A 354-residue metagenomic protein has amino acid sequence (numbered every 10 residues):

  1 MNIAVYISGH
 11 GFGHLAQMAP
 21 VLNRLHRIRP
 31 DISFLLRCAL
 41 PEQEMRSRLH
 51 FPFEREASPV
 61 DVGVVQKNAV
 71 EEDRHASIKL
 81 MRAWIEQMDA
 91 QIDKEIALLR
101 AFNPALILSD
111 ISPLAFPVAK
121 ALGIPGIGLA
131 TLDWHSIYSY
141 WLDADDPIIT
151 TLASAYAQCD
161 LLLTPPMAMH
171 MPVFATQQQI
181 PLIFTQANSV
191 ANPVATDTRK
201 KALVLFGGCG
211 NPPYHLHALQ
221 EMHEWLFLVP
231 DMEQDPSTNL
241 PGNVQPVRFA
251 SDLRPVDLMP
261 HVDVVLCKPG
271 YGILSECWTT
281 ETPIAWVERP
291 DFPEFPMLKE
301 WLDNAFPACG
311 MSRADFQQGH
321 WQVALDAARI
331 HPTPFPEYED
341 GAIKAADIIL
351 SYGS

Functional and structural regions predicted by a protein language model:
G9, I32-E86: Conserved nucleotide-sugar phosphate-binding/catalytic loop shared by glycosyltransferases and other
L15-H26: Short amphipathic alpha-helix
L22, T185-V264: Donor-nucleotide binding loops and adjacent catalytic segments primarily of GT-B fold Leloir glycosyltransferases
K94-A153: Conserved nucleotide-sugar donor-interacting segment of glycosyltransferase catalytic cores, predominantly GT-B
L106-D110, R254-M297: A donor-sugar binding/catalytic signature common to diverse glycosyltransferases and related nucleotide-sugar
Y138-N211, D231-E233, L253: A nucleotide-sugar donor-handling region in carbohydrate enzymes
R248-F249, P283-A327: Nucleotide-sugar donor-binding patch of glycosyltransferase catalytic domains
Q322-S354: C-terminal amphipathic helix plus adjacent low-complexity, charged tail appended to glycosyltransferase catalytic
